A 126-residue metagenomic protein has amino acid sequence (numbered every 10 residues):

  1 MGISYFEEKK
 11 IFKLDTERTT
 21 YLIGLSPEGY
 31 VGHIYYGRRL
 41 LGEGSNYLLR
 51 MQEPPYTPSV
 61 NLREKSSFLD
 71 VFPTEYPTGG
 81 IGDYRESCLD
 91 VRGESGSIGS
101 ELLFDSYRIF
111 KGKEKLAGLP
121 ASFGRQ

Functional and structural regions predicted by a protein language model:
M1-Q126: N-terminal accessory beta-strand-rich subdomains and adjacent acidic, glycine-rich linkers that precede catalytic cores
